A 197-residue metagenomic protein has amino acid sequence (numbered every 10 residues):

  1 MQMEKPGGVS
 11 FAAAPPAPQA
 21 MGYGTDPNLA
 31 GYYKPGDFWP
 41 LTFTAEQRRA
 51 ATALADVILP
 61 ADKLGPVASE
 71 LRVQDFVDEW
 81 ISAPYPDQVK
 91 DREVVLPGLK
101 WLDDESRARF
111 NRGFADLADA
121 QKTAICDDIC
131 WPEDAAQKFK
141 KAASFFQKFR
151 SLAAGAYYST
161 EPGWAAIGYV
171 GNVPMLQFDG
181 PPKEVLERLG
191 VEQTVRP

Functional and structural regions predicted by a protein language model:
M1-K5: N-terminal secretory signal peptides and thylakoid transit peptides that target proteins across membranes
F11-M21, N28-D37, E46-A53, L64-P197: Mature-region segments of soluble proteins
